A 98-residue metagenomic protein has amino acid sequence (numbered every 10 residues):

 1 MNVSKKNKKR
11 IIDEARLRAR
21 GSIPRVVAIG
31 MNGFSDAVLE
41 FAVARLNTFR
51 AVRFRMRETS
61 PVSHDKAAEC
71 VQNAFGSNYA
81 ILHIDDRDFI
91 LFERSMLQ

Functional and structural regions predicted by a protein language model:
M1-Q98: Positively charged, polar, low-complexity stretches
